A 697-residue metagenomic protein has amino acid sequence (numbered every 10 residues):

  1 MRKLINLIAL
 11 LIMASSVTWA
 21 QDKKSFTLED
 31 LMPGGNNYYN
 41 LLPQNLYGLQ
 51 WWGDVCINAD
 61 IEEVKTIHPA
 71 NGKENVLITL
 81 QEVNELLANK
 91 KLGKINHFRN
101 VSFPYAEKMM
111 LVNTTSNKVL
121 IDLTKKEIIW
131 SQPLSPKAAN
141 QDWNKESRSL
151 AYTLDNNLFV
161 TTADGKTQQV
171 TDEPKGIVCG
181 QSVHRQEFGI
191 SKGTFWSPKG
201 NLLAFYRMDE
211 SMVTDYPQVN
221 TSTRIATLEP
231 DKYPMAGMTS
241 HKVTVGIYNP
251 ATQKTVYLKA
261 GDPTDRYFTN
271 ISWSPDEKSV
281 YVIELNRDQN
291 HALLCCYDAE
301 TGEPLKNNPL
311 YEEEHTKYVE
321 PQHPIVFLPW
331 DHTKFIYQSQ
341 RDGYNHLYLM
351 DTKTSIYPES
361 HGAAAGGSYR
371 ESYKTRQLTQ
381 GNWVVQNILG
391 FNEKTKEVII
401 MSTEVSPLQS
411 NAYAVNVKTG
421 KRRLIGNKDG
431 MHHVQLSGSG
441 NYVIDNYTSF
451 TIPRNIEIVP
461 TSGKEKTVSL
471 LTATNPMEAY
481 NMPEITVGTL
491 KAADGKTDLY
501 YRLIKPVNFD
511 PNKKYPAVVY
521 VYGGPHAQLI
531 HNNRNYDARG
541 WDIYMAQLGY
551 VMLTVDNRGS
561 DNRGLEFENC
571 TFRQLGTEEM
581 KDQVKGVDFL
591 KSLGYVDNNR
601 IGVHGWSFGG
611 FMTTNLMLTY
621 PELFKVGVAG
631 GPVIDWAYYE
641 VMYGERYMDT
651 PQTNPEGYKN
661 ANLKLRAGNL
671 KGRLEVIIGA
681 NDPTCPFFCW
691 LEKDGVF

Functional and structural regions predicted by a protein language model:
M1-K24: Bacterial Sec-dependent N-terminal signal peptides
I8, F26, E303-L305, Y373 (+2 more regions): Generic alpha-helical secondary structure signal
I8-L10, V83, W196, W273 (+4 more regions): Extended hydrophobic/Leu-rich segments
L11, D22, S149-L150, A236 (+8 more regions): Short N-terminal micro-motifs specific to bacterial/archaeal maturation and metal-cluster initiation sites
A20-I425, D429-G430, N441-Y442, I452 (+1 more regions): Beta-propeller folds
D215, E277, S355, M431-F697: Serine-hydrolase catalytic core recognition
